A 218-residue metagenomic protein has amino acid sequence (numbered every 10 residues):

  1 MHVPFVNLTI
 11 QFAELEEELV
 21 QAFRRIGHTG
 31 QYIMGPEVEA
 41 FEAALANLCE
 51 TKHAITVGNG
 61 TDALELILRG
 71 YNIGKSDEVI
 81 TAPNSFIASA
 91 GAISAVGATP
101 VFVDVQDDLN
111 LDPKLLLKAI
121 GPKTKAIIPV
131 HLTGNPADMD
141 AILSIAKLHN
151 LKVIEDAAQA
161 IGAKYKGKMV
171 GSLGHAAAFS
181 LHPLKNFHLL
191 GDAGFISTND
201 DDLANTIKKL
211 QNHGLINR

Functional and structural regions predicted by a protein language model:
M1-Q31: N-terminal "arm"/small-domain region of PLP-dependent enzymes with the aminotransferase-like
T9, Q21, P36-A44, L48-A54 (+7 more regions): PLP-dependent aminotransferase class I/II
Q31-E78, A92-V96, V101-V103, K168: Phosphate-binding glycine-rich loop
C49, G74, P122, G171-S172 (+1 more regions): Structured loop/turn residues at beta-strand edges in well-structured enzyme cores
R69-A157, K164: PLP-dependent aminotransferase-like
A160-K166, L173-R218: Active-site region of PLP-dependent enzymes
